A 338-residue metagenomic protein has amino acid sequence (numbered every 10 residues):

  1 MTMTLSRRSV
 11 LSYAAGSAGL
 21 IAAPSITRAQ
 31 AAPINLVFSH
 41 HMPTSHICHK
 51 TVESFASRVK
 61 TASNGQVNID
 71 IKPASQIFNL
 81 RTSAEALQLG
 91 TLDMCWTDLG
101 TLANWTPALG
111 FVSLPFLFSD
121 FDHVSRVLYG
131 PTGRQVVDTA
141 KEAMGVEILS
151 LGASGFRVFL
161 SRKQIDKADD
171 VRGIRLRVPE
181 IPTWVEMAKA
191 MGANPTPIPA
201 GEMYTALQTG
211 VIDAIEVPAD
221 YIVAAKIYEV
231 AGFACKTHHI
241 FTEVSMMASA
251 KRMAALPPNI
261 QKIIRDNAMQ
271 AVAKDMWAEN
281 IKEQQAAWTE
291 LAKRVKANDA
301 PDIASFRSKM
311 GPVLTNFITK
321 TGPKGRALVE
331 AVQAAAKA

Functional and structural regions predicted by a protein language model:
T2-V124, T132-A338: N-terminal secretory/targeting leader peptides
